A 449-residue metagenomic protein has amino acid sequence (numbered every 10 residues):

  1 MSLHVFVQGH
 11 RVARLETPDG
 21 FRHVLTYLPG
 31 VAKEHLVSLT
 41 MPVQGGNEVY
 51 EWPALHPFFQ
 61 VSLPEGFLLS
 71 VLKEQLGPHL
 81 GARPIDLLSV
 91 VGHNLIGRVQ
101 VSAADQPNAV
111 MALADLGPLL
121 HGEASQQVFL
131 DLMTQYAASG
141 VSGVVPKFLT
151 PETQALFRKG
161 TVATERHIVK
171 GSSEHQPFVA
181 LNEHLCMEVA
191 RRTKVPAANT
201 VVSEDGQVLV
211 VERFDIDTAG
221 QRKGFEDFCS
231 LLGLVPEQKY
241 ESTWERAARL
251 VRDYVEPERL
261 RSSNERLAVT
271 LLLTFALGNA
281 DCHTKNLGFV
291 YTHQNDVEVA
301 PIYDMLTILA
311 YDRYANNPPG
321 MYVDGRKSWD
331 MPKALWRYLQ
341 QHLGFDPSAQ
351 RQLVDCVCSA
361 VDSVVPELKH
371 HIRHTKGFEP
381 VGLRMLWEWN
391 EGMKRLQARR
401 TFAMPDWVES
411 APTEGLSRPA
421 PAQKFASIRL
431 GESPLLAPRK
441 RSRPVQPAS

Functional and structural regions predicted by a protein language model:
M1-T284, G288-S449: Phosphate/dinucleotide-binding and metal-coordinating scaffold of catalytic cores in nucleotide-dependent enzymes
